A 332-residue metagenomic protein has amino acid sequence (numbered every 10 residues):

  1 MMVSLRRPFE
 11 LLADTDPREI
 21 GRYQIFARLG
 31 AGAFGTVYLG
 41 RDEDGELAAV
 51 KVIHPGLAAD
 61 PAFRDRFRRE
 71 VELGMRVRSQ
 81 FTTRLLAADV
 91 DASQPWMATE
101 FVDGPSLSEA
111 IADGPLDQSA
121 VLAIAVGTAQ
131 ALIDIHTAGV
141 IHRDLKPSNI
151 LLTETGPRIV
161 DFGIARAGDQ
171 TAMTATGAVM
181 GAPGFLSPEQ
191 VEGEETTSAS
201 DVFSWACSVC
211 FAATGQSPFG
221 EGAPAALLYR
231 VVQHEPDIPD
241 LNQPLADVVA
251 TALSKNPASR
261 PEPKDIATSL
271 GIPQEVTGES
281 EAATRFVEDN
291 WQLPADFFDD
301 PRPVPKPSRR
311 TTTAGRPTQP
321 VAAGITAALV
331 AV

Functional and structural regions predicted by a protein language model:
M1, A295-V332: C-terminal or otherwise distal, non-catalytic regulatory regions appended to signaling enzyme catalytic cores
M1-L293, F297: Eukaryotic protein kinase
